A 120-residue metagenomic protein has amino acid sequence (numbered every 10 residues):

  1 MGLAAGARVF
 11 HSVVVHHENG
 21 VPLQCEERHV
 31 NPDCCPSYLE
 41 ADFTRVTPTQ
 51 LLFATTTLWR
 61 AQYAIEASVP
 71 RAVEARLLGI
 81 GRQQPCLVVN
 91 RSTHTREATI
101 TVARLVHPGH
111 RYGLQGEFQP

Functional and structural regions predicted by a protein language model:
M1-P120: C-terminal all-alpha effector/ligand-binding and dimerization domain of prokaryotic HTH-type transcriptional repressors
